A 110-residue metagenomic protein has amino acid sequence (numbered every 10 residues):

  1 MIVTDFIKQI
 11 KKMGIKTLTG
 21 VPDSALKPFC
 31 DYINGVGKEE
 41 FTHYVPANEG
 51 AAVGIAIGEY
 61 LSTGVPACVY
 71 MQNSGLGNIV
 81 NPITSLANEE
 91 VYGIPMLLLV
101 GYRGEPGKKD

Functional and structural regions predicted by a protein language model:
M1-D110: Thiamine diphosphate
